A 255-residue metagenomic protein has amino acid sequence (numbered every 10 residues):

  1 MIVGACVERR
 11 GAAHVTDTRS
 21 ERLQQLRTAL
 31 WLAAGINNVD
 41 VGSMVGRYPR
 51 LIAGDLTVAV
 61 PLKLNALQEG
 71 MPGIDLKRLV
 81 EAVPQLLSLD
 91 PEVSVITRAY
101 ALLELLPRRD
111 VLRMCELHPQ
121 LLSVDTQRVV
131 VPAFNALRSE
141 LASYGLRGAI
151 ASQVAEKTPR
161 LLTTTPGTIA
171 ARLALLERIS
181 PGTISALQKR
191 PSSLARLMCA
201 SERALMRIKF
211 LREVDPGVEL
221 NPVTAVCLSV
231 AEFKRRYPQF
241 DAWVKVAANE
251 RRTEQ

Functional and structural regions predicted by a protein language model:
M1-Q255: Long amphipathic alpha-helical repeat/alpha-solenoid cores
